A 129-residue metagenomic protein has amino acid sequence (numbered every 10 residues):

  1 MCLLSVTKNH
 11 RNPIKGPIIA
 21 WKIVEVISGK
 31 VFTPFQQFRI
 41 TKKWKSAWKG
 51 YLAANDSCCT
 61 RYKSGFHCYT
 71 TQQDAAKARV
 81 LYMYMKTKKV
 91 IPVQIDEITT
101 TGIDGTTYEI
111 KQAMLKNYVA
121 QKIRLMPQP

Functional and structural regions predicted by a protein language model:
M1-F66, Q72-P129: Conserved NAD+-utilizing ADP-ribose enzyme module
